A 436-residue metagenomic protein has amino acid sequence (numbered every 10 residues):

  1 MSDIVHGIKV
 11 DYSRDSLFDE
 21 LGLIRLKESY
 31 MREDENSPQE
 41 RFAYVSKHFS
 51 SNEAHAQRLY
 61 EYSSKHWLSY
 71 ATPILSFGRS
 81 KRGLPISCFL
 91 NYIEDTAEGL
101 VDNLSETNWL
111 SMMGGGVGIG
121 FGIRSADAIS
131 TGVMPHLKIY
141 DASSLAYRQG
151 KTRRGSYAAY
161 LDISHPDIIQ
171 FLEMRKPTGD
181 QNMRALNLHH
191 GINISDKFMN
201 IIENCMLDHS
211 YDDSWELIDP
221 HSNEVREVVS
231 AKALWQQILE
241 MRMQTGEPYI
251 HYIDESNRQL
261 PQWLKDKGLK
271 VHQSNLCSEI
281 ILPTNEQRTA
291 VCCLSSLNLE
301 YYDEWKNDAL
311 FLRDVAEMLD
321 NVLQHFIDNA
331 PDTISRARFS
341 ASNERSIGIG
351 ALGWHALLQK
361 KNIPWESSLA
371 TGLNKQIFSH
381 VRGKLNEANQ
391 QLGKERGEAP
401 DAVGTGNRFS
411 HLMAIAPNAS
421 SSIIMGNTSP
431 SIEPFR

Functional and structural regions predicted by a protein language model:
M1-R436: Extended catalytic cores of very large enzyme megasubunits
